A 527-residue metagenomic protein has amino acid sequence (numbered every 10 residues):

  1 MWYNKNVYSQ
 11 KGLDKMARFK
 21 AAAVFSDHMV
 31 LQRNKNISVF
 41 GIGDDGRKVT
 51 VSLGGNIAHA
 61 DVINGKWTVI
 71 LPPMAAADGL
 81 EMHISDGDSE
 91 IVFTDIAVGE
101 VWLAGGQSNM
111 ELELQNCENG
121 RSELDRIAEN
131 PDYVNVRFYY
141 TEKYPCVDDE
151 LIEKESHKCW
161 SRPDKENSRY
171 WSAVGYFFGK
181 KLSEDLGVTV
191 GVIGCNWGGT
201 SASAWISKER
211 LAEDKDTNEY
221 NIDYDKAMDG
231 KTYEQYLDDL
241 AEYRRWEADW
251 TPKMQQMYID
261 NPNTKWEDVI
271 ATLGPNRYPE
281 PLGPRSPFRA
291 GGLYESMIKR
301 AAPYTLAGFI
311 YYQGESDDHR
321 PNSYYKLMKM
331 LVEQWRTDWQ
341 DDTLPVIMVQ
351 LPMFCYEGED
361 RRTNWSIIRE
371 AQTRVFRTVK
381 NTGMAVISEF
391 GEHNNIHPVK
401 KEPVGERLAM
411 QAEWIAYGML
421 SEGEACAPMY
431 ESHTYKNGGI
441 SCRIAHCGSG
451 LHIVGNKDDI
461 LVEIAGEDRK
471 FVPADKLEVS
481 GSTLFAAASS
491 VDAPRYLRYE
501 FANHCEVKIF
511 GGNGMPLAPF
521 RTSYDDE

Functional and structural regions predicted by a protein language model:
M1-K15: Short, Lys/Arg-enriched N-terminal segments with co-localized hydrophobic residues within the first ~10-30 amino acids
G12-E527: Cell-envelope and extracellular/periplasmic
